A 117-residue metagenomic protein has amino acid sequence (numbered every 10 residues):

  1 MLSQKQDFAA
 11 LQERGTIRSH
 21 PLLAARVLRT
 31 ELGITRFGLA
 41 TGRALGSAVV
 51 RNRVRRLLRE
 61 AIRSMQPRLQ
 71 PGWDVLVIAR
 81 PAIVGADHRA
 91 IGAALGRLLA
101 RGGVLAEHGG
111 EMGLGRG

Functional and structural regions predicted by a protein language model:
M1-G117: Positively charged, solvent-exposed patches that mediate nucleic-acid binding
